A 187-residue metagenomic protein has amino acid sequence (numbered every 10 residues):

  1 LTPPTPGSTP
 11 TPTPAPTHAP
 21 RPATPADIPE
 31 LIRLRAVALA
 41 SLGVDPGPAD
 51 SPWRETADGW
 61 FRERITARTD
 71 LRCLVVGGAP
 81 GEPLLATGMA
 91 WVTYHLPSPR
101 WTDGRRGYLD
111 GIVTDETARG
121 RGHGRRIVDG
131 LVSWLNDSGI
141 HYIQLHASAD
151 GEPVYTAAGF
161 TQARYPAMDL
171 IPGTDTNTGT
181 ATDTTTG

Functional and structural regions predicted by a protein language model:
A19-R33: A short beta-loop-alpha structural element at the N-terminal edge of CoA-dependent acyl/N-acetyltransferase catalytic
A36-F61: Conserved GNAT-fold acetyl-CoA-binding loop/helix
W60-V75, Y108: A short helix-loop-beta-strand connector motif used in the catalytic cores of GNAT acetyltransferases and, in some
V75, E82-V92, Y108, V113: Conserved beta-strand in the GNAT
Y94-S98, Q144-H146, D150, T156 (+1 more regions): Conserved catalytic-core motifs of GNAT/GCN5-like acyltransferases
R100-E116, M168: Conserved acetyl-CoA binding element of GNAT-fold acetyltransferases
A118-G130: Conserved acetyl-CoA pyrophosphate-binding loop and the N-cap/start of the following alpha-helix in GNAT-like
V128, L135-A147: Conserved GNAT acetyl-CoA-binding A-motif
